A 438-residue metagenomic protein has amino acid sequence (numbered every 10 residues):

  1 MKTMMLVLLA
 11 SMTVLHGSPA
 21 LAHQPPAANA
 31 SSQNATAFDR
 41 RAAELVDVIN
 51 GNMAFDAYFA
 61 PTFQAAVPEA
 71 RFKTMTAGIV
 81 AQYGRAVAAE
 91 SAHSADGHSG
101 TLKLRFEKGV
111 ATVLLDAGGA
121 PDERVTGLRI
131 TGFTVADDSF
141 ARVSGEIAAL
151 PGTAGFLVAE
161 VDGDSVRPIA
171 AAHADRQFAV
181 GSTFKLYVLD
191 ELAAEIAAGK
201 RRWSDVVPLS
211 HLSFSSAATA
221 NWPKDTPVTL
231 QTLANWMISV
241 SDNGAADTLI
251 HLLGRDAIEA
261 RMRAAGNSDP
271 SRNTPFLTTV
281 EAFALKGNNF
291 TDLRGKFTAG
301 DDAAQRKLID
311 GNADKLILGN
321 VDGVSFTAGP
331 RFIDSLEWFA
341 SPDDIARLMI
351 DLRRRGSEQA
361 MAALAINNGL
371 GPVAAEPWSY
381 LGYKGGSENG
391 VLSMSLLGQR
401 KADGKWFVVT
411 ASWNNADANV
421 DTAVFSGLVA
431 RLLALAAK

Functional and structural regions predicted by a protein language model:
H23-V48, D137: Short, low-complexity N-terminal intrinsically disordered segments enriched in polar/charged residues
Q24, G132-L150, D322-K438: Structured C-terminal helix/loop/strand segments within mature extracytoplasmic catalytic/sensor domains
A43, V48, M53-D96: Short solvent-exposed beta->alpha transition segments
S94-V143, V424-L433: Exposed beta-sheet edge and beta->alpha loop/turn motif
T131-Q177: Beta-lactamase-like hydrolase cores
F178-V207, V409: Active-site SXXK
A198-T226: Short, glycine/proline-biased beta-turn/loop segments that scaffold the active-site neighborhood
D225-I317: Active-site-adjacent helix/loop patches that line small-molecule binding or acyl-intermediate pockets
